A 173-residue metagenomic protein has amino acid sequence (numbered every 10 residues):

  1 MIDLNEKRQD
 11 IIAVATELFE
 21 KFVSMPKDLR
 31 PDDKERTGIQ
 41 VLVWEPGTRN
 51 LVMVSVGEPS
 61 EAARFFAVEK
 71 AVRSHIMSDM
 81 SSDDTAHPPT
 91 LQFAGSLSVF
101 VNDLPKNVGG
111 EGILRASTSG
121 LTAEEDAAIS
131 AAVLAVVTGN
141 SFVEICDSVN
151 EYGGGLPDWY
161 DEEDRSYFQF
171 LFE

Functional and structural regions predicted by a protein language model:
M1-K27, G112-E173: Juxtadomain coupling helices with adjacent low-complexity linkers
L4, R8, F22-A94: Structured interaction and signal-relay segments at domain junctions
V14, V23, V41-V43, V52-V56 (+7 more regions): Extended aliphatic helical segments
G38, G47, G57, G95 (+4 more regions): Residue-identity detector for glycine
N50-A71, V108, E125-S130, D164-E173: Short, Lys/Arg-enriched charge-dense amphipathic segments
S81-A135: Sensory/regulatory domains in signal-transduction proteins
